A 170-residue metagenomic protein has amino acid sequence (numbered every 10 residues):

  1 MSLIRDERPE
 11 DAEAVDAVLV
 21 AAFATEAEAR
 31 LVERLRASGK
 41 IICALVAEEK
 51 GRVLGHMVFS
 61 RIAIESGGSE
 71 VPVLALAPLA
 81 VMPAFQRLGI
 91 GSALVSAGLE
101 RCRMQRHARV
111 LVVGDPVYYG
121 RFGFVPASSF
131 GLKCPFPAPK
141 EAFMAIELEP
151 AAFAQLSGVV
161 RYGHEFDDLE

Functional and structural regions predicted by a protein language model:
M1-L31, S38-L54, V73-A75, P150-A151 (+1 more regions): Short amphipathic alpha-helix that is part of the acyltransferase structural core
I42, P139-M144: Short hydrophobic/aromatic beta-strand or adjacent loop that forms the aromatic wall/cage of a ligand/substrate-binding
R52, S69, M82-A93, Q105 (+1 more regions): Conserved glycine-rich acetyl-CoA-binding loop
S60, L94, G98, P126-F130: Short acidic (Asp/Glu) patches
I62-A75, Q86: A conserved beta-turn-beta hairpin within the catalytic core of GNAT-like acetyltransferases that forms part
L76, V81, R87-E100, V112: Conserved acetyl-CoA-binding loop-helix of GNAT-fold acetyltransferases
M104-P139: Conserved active-site alpha-helix within GNAT-family acetyltransferase domains
